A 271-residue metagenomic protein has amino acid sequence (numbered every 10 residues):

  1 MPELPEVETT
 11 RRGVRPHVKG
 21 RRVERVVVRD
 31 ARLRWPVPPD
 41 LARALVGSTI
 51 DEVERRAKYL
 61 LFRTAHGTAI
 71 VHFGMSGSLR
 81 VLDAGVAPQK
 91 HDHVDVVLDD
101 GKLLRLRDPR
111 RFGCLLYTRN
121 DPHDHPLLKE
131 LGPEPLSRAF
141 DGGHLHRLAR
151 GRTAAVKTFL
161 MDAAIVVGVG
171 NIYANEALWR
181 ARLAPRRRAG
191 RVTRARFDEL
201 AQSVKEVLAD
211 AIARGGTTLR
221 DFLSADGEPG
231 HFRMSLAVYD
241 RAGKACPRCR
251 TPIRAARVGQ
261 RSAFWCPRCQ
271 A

Functional and structural regions predicted by a protein language model:
M1-G113, R261-W265, Q270-A271: A cross-family signal for N-terminal binding/gating loops and helix N-caps that shape access to the active site
M1-L4, P135, A139, T193-A201: Generic detection of long, well-ordered alpha-helical segments
G20, G47, E130-P133, R182: Glycine-centered secondary-structure boundary/capping sites
R22-D40, E54, H146-A271: Basic, nucleic-acid-binding surfaces and adjacent catalytic neighborhoods in DNA/RNA-processing proteins
P38-A44, S48, A65-H66, D83-Q89 (+7 more regions): Short, glycine- and charge-enriched coil/turn segments that flank and shape catalytic ligand pockets
A69-G168, Y173-R180, R188: Phosphate/anion-contacting hairpin/loop surfaces
